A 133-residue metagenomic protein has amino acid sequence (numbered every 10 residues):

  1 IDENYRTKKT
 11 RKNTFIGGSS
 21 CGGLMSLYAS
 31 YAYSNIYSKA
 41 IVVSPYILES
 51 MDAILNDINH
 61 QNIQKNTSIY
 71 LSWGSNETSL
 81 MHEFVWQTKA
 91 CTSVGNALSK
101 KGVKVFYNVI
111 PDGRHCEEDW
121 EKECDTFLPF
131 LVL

Functional and structural regions predicted by a protein language model:
I1-L133: Non-catalytic cap/lid and distal C-terminal segments of serine-dependent acyl enzymes
